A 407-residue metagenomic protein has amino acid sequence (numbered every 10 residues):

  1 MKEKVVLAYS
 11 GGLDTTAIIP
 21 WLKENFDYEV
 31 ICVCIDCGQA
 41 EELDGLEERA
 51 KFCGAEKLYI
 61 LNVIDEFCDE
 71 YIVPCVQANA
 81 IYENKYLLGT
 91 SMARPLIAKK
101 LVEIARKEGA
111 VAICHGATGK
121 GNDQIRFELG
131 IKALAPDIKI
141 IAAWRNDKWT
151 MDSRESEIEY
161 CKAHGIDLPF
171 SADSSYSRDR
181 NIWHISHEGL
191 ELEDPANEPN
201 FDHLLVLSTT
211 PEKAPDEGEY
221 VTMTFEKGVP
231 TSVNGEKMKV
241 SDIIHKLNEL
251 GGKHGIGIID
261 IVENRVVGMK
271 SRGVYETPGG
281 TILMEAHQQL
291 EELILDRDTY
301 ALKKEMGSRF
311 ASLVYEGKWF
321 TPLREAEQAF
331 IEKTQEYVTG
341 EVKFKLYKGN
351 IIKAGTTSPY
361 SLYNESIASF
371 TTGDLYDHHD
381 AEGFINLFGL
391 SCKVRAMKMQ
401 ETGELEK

Functional and structural regions predicted by a protein language model:
K2-K407: Nucleotide-activated chemistry modules centered on ATP-dependent adenylation/adenylyltransferase
